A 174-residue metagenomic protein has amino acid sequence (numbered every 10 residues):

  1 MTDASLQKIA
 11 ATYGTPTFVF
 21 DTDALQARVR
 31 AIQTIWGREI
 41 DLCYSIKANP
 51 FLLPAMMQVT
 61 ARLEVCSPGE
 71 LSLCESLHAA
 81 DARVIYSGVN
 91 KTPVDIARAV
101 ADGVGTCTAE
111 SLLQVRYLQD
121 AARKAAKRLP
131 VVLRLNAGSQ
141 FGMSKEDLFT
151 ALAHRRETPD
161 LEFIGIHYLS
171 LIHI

Functional and structural regions predicted by a protein language model:
M1-L129, E157-E162: A charged N-terminal "starter" segment
S45, P130-N136, H167-L169: Short beta-strand segments
Y86, Q140, F163, L169: Short glycine/serine/threonine-biased micro-segments
T92, E146, L169: Short, electropositive, low-hydrophobicity segments enriched in small/polar residues
A122-R123, A137-T150: Rossmann-like NAD(P)H-binding beta-loop-alpha module
I172-I174: Conserved small/polar residues in nucleotide/adenosyl-binding loops
